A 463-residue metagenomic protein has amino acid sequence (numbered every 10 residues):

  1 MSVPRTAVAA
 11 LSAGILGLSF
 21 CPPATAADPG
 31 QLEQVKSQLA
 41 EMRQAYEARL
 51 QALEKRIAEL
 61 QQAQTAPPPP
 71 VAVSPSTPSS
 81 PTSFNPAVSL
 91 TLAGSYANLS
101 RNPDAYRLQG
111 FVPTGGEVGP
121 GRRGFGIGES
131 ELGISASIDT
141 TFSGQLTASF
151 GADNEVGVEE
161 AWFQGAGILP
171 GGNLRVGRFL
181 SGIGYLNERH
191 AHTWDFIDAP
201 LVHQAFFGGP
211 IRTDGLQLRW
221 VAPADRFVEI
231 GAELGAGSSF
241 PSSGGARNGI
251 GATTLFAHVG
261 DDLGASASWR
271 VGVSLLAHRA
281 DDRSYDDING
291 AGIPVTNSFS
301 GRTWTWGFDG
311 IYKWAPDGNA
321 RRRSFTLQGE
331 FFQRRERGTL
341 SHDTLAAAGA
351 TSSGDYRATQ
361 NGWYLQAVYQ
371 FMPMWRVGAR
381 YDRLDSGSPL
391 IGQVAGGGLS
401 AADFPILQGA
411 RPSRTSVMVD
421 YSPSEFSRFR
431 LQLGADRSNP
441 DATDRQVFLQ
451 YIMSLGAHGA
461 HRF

Functional and structural regions predicted by a protein language model:
M1-L11: Bacterial N-terminal signal peptides that target proteins for export
C21-P22: N-terminal signal peptide c-region/cleavage motif recognized by signal peptidases
A26-L108, V112-G115, F227, A401 (+2 more regions): N-terminal periplasmic/intermembrane-space "pro-region" immediately following the signal or transit peptide
V73-F240, R247-A265, N361, Q366-P389: Outer membrane beta-barrel
S76, V118-R122, I134, G151 (+10 more regions): Outer-membrane beta-barrel proteins
D195, A267-F463: Outer-membrane beta-barrel pore domains
I230-G231, P241-A246, R283-D286, S341: A short secondary-structure junction signal
